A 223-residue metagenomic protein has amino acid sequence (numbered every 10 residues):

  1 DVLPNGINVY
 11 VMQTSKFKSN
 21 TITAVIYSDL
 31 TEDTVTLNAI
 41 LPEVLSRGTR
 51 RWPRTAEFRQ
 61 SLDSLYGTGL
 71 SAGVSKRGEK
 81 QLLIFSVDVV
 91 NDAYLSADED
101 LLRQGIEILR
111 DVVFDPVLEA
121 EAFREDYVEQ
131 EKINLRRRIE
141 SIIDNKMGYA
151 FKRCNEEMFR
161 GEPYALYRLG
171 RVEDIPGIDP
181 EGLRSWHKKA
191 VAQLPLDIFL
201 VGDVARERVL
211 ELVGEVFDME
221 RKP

Functional and structural regions predicted by a protein language model:
D1-L65, R171, R184-P223: His/Glu-rich zincin catalytic helix
M12, K18-T36, T55-D111, G148-G170 (+1 more regions): M16 family metallopeptidases and their MPP-like homologs
G48-R51, A93-S96, D115-R124: Short, polar/flexible loop-turn hinges at active-site or ligand-entry regions and domain interfaces
R59, D115-I139: Acidic/histidine-enriched alpha-helical segments
L65, P116, I142: Change "in soluble alpha/beta enzymes" to "in soluble alpha/beta proteins
E107-L118, V216-K222: A common structural junction motif
Y127, K146, D174-I178, L200-R208: Short, contiguous, pocket-lining structural segments that sit at or immediately flank catalytic/ligand-binding sites
R136-Q193: Scaffold signal of the M16-like zinc-metallopeptidase fold and its non-catalytic homologs
